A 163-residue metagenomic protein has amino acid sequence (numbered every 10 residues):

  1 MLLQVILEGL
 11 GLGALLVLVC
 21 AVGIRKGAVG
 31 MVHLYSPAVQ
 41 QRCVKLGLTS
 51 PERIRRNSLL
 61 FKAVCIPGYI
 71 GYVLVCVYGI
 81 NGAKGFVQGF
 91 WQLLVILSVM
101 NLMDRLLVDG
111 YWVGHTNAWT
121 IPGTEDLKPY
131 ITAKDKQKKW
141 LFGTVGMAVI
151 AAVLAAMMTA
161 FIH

Functional and structural regions predicted by a protein language model:
I6-G30, I96-W112: Hydrophobic alpha-helical membrane-embedded segments
E8, G82-V99: Interfacial segments of alpha-helical transmembrane regions
L15-S58: Interfacial loop at the N-terminal end of multi-pass membrane proteins
Q40-I54, T120-K139: Short membrane-interface loop/juxtamembrane segments of multi-pass integral membrane proteins
S58-Y78, K139-V153: Core segments of transmembrane alpha-helices that mediate helix-helix packing or line hydrophobic substrate/ligand
L97-D109, I131-I150: C-terminal halves and exits of single transmembrane alpha-helices
R105-E125: Juxtamembrane non-transmembrane "cap" segments at the membrane-aqueous interface of multi-pass membrane proteins
L154-H163: Juxtamembrane boundary at the C-terminal end of a transmembrane helix
